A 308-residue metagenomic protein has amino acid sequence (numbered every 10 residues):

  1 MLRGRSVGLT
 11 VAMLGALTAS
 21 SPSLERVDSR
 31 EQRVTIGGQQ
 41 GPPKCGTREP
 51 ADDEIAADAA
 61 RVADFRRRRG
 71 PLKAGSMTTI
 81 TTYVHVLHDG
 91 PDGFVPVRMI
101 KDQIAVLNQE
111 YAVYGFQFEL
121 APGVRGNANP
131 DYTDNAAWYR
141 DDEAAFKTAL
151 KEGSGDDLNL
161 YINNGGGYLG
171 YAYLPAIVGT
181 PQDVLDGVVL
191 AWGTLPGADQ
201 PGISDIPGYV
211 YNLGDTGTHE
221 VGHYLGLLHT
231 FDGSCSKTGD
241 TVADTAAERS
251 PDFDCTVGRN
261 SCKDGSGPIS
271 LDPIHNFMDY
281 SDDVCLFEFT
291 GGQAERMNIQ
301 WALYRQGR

Functional and structural regions predicted by a protein language model:
M1-G8: Bacterial N-terminal signal peptides that target proteins for export
T10-T18: Bacterial N-terminal signal peptides
L24-L158, I162-G166, A302-G307: Propeptide-to-catalytic entry region of secreted or membrane-anchored zinc metalloproteases
V84-H88, T194, D282: Short, histidine-centered active-site or binding-site loop motifs used for metal coordination, general acid-base
L87-V97, I203-G208, V284-C285: Second-shell loop/turn segments in exported
G93-I100, V210-D215, L271, T290 (+1 more regions): Solvent-exposed, acidic/flexible segments
K101-G258: Metzincin-family zinc-dependent endopeptidase catalytic domain
S236-R308: Replace "(M1/M4/M9/M12/WLM)" with "(e.g., M1/M4/M8/M9/M12/M26/WLM)" and add "not limited to" to clarify scope
